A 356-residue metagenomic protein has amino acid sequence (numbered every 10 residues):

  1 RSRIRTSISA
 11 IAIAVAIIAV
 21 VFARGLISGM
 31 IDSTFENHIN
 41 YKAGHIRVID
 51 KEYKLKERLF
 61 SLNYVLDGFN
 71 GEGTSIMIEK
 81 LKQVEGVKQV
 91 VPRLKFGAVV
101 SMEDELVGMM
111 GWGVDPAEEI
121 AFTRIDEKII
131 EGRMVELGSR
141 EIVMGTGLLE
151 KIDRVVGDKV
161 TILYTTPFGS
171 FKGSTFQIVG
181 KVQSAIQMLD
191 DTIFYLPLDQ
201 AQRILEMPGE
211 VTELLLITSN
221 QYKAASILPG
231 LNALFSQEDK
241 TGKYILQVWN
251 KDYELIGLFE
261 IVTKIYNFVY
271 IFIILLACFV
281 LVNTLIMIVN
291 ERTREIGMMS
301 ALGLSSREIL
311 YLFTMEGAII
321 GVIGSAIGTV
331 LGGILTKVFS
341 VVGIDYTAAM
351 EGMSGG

Functional and structural regions predicted by a protein language model:
I4-M30, E260-E295, A318-V330: Hydrophobic alpha-helical transmembrane segments of multi-pass inner-membrane transport and secretion
R24-M110, R133, G138: Hydrophobic, regular-secondary-structure patches
I76-Q177, R203-L205: Short acidic/glycine-enriched loop/turn elements at secondary-structure junctions
R133, G147, R154-D239: Basic-flanked hydrophobic alpha-helices used for secretion and membrane insertion
V155, S305-S306: Short coil/turn motifs that cap or connect alpha-helices
N220-F279, I288-N290, M299, L312: Peri-transmembrane interface segments
I327-G356: Short helix-loop junctions at transmembrane helix boundaries
